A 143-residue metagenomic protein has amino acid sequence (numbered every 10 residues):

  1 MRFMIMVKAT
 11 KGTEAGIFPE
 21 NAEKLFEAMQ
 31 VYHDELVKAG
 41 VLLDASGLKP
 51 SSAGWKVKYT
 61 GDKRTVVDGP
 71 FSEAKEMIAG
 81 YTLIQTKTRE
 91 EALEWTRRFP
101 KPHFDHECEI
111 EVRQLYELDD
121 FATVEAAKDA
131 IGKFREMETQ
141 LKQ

Functional and structural regions predicted by a protein language model:
M1-Q143: Conserved, structured core segments of small domains
